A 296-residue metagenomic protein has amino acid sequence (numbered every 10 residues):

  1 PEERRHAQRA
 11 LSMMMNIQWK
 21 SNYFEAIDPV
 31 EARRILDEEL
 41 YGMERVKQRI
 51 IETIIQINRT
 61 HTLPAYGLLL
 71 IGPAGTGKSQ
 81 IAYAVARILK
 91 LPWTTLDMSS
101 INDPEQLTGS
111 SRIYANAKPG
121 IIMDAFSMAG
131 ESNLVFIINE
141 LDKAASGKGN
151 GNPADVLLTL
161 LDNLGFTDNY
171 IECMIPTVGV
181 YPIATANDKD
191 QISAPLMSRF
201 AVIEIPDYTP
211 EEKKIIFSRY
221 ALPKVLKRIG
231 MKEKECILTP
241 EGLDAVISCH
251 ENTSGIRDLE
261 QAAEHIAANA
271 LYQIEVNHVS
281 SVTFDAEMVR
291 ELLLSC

Functional and structural regions predicted by a protein language model:
P1-R4, Q8-Y23, I27-I71: Pre-Walker A (pre-P-loop) alpha-helix and adjacent loop at the N terminus of AAA/AAA+ ATPase modules, a conserved
S21-N22, G130, D188-S198, V202-E264 (+1 more regions): Conserved C-terminal "switch" segment of AAA+ ATPases
L63-Y66, L89, T108, A129-L134 (+3 more regions): Short loop/turn elements that form and flank the Walker-type P-loop nucleotide-binding site in RecA-like NTPase cores
P64-M98, S127, A194: Walker A/P-loop
L70-G72, G109, E140: The Walker A (P-loop) glycine that initiates the GxxxxGKT/S ATP-binding motif of P-loop NTPases
I88-K118, A125, E212: AAA+/P-loop NTPase substrate/partner-engagement loops
A129-I137, D168-A186, K234-L238, V282-E287: AAA+/SF3 P-loop NTPase mechanochemical coupling elements
I138-P176: Conserved catalytic/switch belt of AAA+ P-loop NTPases
